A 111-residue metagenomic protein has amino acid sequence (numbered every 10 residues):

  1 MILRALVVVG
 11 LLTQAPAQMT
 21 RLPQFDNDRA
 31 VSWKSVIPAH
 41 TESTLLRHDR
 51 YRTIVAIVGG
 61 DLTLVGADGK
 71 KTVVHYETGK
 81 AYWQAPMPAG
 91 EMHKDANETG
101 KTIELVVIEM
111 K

Functional and structural regions predicted by a protein language model:
M1-V8: Sec-dependent signal peptide recognition, specifically the positively charged N-region followed immediately by
Q14-A17: Sec/Tat signal peptide C-region and signal peptidase I cleavage site
M19-T44, D49-V55, V107-I108: A short glycine-rich, His/Asp/Glu-containing loop-to-beta-strand
D26, K70-M87: Short acidic-glycine-tyrosine-enriched beta hairpin
S35, S43-H48, V65-G66, V73-H75 (+1 more regions): Short histidine-centered beta-strand/loop micro-motifs that create catalytic or ligand/metal-coordination sites
H40-T44, K80-D95: Histidine-centered metal-chelating micro-motifs
H48-D68: Glycine- and acidic-residue-biased ligand/ion/polar-headgroup-sensing regions
G59, P88-M110: Ligand-binding loop in jelly-roll beta-barrel domains
